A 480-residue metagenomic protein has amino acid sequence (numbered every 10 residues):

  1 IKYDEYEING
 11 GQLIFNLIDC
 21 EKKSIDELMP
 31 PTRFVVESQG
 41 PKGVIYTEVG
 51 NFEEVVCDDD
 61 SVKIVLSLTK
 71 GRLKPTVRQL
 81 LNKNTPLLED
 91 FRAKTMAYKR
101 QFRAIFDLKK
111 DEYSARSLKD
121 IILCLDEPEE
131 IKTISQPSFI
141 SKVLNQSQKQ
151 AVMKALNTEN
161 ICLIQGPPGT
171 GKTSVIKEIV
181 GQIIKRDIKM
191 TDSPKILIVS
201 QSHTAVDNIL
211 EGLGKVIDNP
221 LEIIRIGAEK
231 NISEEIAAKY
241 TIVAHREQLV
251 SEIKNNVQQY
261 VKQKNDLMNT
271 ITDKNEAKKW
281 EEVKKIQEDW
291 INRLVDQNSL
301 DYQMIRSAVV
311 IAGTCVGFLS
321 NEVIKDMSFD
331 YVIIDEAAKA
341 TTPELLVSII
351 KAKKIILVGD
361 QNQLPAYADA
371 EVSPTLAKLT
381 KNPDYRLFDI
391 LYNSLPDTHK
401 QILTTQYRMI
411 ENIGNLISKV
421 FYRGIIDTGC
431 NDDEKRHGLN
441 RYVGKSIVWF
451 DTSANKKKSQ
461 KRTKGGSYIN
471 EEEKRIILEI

Functional and structural regions predicted by a protein language model:
I8-K149, M153, N231-D266: Pre-ATPase regulatory/linker segments immediately N-terminal to the P-loop/RecA-like helicase/translocase core
C20-K23, P75, S135, G181 (+3 more regions): Conserved P-loop NTPase motor core of helicases/translocases
S141-N160, V175, G313, I469-E473: N-terminal pre-P-loop "Q-motif" helix
I164, I198, L403: Hydrophobic anchor at the beta1->P-loop junction of P-loop NTPases
G169: Walker A (P-loop) phosphate-binding loop of P-loop NTPases
K172: Conserved lysine of the Walker
S193, V316-I334, A338-I480: Conserved helicase motor core of SF1/SF2 NTP-dependent helicases
